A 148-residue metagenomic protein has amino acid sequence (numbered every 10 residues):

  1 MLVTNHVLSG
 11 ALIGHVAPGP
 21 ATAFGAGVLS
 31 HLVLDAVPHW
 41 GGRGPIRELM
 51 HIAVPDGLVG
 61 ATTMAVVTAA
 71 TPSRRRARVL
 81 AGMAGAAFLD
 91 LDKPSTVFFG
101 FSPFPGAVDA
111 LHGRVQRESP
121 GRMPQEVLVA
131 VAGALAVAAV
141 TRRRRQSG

Functional and structural regions predicted by a protein language model:
M1-G148: N-terminal membrane-targeting hydrophobic helices
